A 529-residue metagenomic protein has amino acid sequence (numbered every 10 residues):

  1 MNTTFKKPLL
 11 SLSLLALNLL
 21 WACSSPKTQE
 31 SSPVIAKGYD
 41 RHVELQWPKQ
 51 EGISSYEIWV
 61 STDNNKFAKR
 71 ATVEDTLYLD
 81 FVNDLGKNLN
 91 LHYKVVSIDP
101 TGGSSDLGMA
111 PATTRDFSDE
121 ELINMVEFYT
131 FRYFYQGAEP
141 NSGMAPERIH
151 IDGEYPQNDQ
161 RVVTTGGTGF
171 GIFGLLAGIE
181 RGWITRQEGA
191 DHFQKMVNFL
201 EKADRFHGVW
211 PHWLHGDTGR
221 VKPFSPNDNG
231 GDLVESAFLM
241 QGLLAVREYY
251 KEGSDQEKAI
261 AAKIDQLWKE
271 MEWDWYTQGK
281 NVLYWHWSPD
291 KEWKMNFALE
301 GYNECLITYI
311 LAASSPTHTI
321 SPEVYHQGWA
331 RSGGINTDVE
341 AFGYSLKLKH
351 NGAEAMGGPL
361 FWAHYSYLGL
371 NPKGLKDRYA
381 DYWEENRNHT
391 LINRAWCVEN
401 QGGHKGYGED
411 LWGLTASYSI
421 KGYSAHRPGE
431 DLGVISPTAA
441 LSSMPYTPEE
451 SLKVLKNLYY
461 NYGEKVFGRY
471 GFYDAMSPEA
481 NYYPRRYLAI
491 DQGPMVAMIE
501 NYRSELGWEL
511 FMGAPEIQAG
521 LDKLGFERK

Functional and structural regions predicted by a protein language model:
N2-L12: Bacterial N-terminal signal peptides that target proteins for export
S13-L17: Short, basic, low-complexity termini and linkers enriched in Ser/Thr/Gly/Pro that act as targeting/leader peptides
L20-A22: C-terminal motif of bacterial Sec signal peptides marking the signal peptidase cleavage site
S25-G52, K87, G102-D116: Pro/Thr/Ser/Gly-rich low-complexity, intrinsically disordered linker/stalk tracts
I35, Q46, K69-T72, L77-L79 (+2 more regions): Conserved beta-strand positions that form and line the central face of beta-propeller blades
S55-N88, P100-T101: Recognizes extended acidic, P/S/T-rich segments that occur within or adjacent to Ig-like beta-sandwich modules
L89, I98-G102, G108-K529: Ser/Thr/Asn(+Pro)-rich, low-complexity disordered segments
